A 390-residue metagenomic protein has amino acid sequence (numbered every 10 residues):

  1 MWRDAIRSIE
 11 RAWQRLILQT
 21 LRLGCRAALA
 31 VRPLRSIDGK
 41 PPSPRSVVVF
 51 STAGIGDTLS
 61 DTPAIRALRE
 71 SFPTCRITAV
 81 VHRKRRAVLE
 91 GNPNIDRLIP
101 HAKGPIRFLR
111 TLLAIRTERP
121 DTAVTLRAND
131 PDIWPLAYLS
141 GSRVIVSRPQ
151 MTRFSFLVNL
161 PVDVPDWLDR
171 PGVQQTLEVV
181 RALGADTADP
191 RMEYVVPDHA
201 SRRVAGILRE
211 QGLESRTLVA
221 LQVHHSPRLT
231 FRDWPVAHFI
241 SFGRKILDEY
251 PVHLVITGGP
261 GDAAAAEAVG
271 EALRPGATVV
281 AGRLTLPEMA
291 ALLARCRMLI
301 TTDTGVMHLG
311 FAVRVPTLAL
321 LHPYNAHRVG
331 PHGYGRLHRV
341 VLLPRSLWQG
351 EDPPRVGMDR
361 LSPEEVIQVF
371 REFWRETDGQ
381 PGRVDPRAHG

Functional and structural regions predicted by a protein language model:
M1-G390: Catalytic machinery of carbohydrate-active enzymes, primarily nucleotide-sugar-dependent glycosyltransferases
